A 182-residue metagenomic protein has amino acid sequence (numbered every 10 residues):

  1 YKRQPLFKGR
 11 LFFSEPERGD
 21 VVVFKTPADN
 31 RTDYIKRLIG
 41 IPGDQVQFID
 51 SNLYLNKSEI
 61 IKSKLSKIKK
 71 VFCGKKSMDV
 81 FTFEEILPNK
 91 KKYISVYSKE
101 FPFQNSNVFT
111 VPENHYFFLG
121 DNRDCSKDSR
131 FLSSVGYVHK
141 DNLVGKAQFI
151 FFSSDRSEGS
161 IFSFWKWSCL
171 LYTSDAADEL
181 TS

Functional and structural regions predicted by a protein language model:
K2-S174, S182: Soluble "head" domains of membrane/secretory-pathway proteins
E179: Residues immediately C-terminal
